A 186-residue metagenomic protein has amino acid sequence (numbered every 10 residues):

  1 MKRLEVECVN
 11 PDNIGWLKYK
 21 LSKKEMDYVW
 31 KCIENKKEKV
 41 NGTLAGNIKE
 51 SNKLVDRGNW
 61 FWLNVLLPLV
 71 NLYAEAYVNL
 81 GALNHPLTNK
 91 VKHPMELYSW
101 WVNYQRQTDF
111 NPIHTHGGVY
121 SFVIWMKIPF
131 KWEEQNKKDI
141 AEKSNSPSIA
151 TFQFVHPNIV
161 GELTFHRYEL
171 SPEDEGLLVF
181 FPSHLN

Functional and structural regions predicted by a protein language model:
M1-N111, S148: Non-heme Fe(II)/2-oxoglutarate
Y98-F180: Catalytic core of non-heme Fe(II) oxygenases with the double-stranded beta-helix
